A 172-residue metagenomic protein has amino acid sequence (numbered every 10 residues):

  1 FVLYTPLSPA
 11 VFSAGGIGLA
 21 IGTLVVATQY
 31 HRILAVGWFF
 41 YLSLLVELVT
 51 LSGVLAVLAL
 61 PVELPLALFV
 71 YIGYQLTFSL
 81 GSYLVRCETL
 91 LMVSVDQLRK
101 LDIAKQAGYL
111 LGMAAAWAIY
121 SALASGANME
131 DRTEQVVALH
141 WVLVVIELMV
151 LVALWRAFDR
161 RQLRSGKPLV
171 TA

Functional and structural regions predicted by a protein language model:
F1, V26, G81-V85: Hydrophobic/aromatic residues in alpha-helical transmembrane segments
F1-G18: Helix-loop boundary and gating motifs at the non-cytosolic
L19, Y71-Y120: Substrate-agnostic recognition of the 12-TM MFS/MFS-like secondary transporter fold
T23-W38: Helix-to-loop junctions at the C-terminal end of transmembrane segments in multipass secondary transporters
G37-L48: Cytoplasmic-side transmembrane-helix entry/capping segments in multi-pass membrane proteins
V46-A67: C-terminal ends and interior cores of transmembrane alpha-helices in multi-pass membrane transporters/permeases
Y120-L148: A membrane-interface helix-boundary motif in multi-pass transporters
V142-L169: Multi-pass alpha-helical transporter architecture, strongest for 12-TM Major Facilitator/SLC carriers used
